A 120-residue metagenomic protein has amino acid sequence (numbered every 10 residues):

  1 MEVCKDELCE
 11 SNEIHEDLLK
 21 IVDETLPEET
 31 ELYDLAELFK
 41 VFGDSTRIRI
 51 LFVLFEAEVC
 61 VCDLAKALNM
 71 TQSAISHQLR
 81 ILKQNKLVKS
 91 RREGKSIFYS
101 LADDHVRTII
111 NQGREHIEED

Functional and structural regions predicted by a protein language model:
M1-F42: N-terminal leader segment of winged-helix/HTH proteins
P27-S73, I97-D104: N-terminal helix-turn-helix DNA-binding core of bacterial DNA-binding proteins
K66, H77, K83-Q84: Alpha-helical residues within the helix-turn-helix
Q72-R80, R92: Recognition helix of helix-turn-helix DNA-binding domains
K83-E93: Beta-hairpin "wing" of winged helix-turn-helix
S100-D120: Conserved segment of winged-helix/HTH DNA-binding domains
